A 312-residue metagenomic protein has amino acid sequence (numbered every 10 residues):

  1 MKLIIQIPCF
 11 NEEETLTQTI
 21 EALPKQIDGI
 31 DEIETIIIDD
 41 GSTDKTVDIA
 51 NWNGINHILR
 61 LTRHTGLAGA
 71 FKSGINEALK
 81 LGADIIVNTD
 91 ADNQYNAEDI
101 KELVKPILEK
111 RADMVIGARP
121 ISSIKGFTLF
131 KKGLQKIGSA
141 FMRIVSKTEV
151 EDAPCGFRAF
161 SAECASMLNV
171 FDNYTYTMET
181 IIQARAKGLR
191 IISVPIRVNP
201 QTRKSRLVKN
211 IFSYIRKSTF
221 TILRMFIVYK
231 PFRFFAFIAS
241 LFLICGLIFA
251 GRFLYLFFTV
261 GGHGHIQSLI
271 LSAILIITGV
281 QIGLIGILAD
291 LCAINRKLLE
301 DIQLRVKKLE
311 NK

Functional and structural regions predicted by a protein language model:
K2-I4, E34, E179: Cell-envelope/extracellular polymer assembly enzymes that use nucleotide-activated donors
I4-P8, I37, R60: Short hydrophobic beta-strand elements that form part of the catalytic alpha/beta core underpinning NDP-sugar/donor
E12-Q26: Short, well-formed alpha-helical segments that are part of the catalytic scaffolds of diverse glycosyltransferases
E14-Q18, D44-D48, H57, G69 (+1 more regions): Residue-level preference for short helical/loop micro-motifs built around acidic side chains
D31-G41: Short beta-strand/loop segment that forms part of the nucleotide-sugar
D39-V47, N93: A conserved acidic beta->alpha catalytic loop
L61-K80, I85-V87, A97-Y174, M178 (+1 more regions): Acceptor/aglycone-binding surface of glycosyltransferases and processive sugar-polymer synthases
F171-Y174, M178-K312: Hydrophobic helical membrane-anchoring modules
